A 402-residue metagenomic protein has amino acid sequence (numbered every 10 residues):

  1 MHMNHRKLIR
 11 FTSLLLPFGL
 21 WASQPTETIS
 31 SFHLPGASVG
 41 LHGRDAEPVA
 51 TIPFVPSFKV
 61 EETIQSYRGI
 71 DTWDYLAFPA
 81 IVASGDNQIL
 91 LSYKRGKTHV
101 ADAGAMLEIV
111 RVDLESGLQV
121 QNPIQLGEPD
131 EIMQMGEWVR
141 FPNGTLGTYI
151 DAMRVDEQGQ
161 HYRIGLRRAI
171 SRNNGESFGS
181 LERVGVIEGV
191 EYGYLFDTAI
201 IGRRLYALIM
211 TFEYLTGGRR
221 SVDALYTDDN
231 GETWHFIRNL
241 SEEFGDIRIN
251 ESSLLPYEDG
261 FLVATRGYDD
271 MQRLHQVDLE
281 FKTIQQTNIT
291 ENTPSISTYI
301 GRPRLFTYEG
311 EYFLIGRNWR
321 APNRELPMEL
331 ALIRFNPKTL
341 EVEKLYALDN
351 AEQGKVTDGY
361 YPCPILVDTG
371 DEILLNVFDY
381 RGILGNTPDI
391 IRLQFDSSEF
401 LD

Functional and structural regions predicted by a protein language model:
H2-T12: Bacterial N-terminal signal peptides that target proteins for export
F11-G19: Bacterial N-terminal signal peptides
T26-D402: Asp-box/BNR beta-propeller blade signature and adjacent active/binding-site loops in extracellular glycan-interacting
